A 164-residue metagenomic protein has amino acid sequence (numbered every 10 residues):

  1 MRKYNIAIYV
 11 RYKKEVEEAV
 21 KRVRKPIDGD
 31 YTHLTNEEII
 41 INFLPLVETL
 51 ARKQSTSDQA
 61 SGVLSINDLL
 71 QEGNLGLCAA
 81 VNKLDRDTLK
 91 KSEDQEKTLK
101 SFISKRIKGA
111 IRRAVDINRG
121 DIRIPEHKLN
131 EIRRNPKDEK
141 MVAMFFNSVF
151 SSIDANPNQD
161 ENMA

Functional and structural regions predicted by a protein language model:
M1-H127: Alpha-helical promoter-recognition and RNA polymerase-docking modules of transcription initiation factors, dominated by
D116, R123-A164: Charged, low-cysteine interdomain linkers and short loop/connector segments that bridge structured helical modules
